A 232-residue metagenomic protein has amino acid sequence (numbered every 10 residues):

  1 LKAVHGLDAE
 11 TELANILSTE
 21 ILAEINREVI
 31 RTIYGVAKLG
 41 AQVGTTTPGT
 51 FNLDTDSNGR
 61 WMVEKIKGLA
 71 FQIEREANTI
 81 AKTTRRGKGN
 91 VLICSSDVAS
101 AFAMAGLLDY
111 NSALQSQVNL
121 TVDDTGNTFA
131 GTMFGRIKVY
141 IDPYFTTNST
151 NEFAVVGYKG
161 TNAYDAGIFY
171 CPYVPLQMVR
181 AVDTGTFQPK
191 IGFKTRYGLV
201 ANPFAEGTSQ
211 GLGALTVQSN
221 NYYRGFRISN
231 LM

Functional and structural regions predicted by a protein language model:
L1-H5, A9-T11, G68, D97-A99 (+1 more regions): Sequence/fold signature of self-assembling virion shell proteins
L1-L39, L92, F187-T195: Long, contiguous amphipathic alpha-helices that act as assembly "spine/axial" helices in icosahedral shell and virion
G6, E10, A14, S18 (+9 more regions): Active-site-proximal structural scaffolding
T19-I21, G44-T45, N119-D124: Short, surface-exposed, polar/charged, turn-prone segments marking secondary-structure boundaries
A23-E28, I80-G87, V200, M232: Secondary-structure transition/capping motifs at alpha-helix termini and the adjoining loop/turn into the next element
T32-Y34, K38-G40, D109, E206-T208: Hydrophobic alpha-helical segments
G40, G44-L53, T125-T128, N148-S149: Extended alpha-helical coiled-coil/bundle linker/stalk regions that scaffold oligomerization and domain organization
V43-V118: Extended, solvent-exposed, turn-rich assembly/linker loops in the middle of proteins
